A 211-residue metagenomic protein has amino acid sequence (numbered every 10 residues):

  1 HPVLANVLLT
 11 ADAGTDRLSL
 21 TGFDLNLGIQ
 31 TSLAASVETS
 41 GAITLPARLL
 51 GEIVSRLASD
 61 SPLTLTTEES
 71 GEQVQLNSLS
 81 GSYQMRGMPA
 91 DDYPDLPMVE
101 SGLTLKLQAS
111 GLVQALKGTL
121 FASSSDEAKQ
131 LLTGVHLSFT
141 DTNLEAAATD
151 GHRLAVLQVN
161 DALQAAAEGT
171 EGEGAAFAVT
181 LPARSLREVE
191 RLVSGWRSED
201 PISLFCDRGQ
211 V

Functional and structural regions predicted by a protein language model:
H1-V211: Structural preference for solvent-exposed beta-strand-turn elements and adjacent flexible terminal/loop segments within
